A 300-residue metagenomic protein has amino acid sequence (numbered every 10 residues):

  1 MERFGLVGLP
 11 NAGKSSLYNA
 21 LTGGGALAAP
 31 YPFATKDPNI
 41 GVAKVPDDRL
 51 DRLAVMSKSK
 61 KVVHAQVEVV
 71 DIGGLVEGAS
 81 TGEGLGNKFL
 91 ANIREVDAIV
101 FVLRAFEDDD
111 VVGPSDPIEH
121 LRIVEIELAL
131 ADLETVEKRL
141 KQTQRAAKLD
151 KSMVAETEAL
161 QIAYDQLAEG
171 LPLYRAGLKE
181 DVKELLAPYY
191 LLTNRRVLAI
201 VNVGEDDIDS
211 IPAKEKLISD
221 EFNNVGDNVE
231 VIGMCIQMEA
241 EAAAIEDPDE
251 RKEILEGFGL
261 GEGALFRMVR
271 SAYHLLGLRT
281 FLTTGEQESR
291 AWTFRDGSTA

Functional and structural regions predicted by a protein language model:
M1-D110, E125, V136-K138, Q142: Conserved G1/Walker A P-loop phosphate-binding module
E2-V7, A12, Y18, Q142-A300: C-terminal-of-GTPase-core extension/linker across diverse P-loop GTPases
G23-G24, R49-L50, G74-V76, R104-D110 (+5 more regions): Conserved nucleotide-binding/hydrolysis micro-motifs of P-loop NTPases
A29-P30, V111-S115, I211-A213, I245: Short amphipathic alpha-helical segments
T35, K88, L128, T135 (+3 more regions): Alpha-helical initiation/capping and key positions within long helical/coiled-coil segments
L75-S80, V112-S115, R122-L128, A147-S152 (+2 more regions): Flexible beta-alpha connector loops of hexameric P-loop NTPases
N87-K88, R94, A98-F101, F106-A131 (+4 more regions): Switch/coupling subdomain of P-loop NTPase systems
